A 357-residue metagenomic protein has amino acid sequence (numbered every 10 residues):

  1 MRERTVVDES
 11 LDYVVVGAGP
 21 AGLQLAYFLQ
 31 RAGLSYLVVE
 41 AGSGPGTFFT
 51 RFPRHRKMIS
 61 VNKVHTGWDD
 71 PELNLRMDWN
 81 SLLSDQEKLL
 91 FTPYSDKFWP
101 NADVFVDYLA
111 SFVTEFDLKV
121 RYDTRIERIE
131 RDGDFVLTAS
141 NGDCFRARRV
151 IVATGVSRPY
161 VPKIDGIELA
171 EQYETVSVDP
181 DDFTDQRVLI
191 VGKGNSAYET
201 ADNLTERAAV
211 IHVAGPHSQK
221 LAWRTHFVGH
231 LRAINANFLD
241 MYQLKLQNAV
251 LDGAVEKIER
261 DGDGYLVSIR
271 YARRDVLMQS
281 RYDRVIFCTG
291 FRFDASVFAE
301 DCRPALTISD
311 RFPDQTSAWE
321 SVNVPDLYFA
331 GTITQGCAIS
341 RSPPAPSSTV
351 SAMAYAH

Functional and structural regions predicted by a protein language model:
R2-A41, G46-T47, Y94-H357: Flavin (primarily FAD) cofactor-binding/catalytic cores of flavoenzymes
F28-L34, E40-S84, F227: N-terminal FAD cofactor-binding segment of flavoenzymes
H65-A110: Conserved N-terminal/central alpha/beta ligand/cofactor-binding core
